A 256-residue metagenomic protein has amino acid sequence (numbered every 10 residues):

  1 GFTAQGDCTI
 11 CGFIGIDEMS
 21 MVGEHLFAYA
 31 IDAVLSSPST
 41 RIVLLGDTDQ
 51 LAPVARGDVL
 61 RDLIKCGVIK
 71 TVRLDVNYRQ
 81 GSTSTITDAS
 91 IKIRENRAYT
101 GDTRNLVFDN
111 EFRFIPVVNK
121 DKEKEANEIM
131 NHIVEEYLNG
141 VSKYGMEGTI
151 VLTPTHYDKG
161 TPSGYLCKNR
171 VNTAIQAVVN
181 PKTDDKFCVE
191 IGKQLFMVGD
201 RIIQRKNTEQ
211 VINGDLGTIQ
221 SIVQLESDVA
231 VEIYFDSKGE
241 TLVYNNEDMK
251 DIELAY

Functional and structural regions predicted by a protein language model:
G1-D32, V76-N77, I91, Y99: Conserved P-loop NTPase motor core of helicases/translocases
I10-F13, P38-V43: Loop/turn-to-beta-strand initiation segments
I16, L45-G46: Hydrophobic residues in beta-strands of the RecA-like P-loop NTPase core, especially within AAA+ ATPase
V22, L51, E240-T241: Short beta-strands and strand-coil junctions in structured, solvent-facing domains, enriched
E24-T40, D58-L63: Short, conserved "post-DEAD/DEAH" coupling segment immediately C-terminal to helicase motif II within the SF2/RecA-like
L35, T48-Q210, T218-Q224: Conserved helicase motor core of P-loop NTPases
L45, V54, D236: Surface loops and adjacent helix of pleckstrin homology
E147, D200-Y256: Conserved helicase C-terminal RecA-like lobe
